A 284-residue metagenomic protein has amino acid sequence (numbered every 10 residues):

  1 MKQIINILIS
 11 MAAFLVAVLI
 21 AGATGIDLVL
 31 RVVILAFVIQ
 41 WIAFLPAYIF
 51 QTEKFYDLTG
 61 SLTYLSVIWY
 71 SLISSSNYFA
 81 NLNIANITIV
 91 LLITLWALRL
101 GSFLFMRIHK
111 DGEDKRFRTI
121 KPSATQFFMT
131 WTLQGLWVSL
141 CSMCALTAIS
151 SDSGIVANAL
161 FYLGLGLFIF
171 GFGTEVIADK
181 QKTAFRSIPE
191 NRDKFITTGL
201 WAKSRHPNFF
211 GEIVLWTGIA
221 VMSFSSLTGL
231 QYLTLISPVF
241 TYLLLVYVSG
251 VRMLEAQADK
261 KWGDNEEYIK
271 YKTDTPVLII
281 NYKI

Functional and structural regions predicted by a protein language model:
M1-M11: N-terminal membrane topogenic signal
M1-Q3, A23-D27, R116-M129, I284: Generic structural signal for short, solvent-exposed loop/turn connectors between secondary structure elements
A13-L28, A36-Q40, Y64-A97, L133 (+1 more regions): Hydrophobic transmembrane alpha-helices
V29, V33, A47-F50, K54: A short N-terminal beta->alpha junction/helix N-cap motif
R31, T125-Q126, P207: Membrane-interface starts of transmembrane alpha-helices
W41-T52, S102-I108: C-terminal ends of transmembrane helices
F50-S66, E113-T130, K194-W201, V277: Juxtamembrane helix-capping/reentrant segments at transmembrane boundaries
A85-R118: A basic- and aromatic-enriched beta-loop-alpha substructure that forms the phosphate/nucleotide- and DNA/RNA-contacting
